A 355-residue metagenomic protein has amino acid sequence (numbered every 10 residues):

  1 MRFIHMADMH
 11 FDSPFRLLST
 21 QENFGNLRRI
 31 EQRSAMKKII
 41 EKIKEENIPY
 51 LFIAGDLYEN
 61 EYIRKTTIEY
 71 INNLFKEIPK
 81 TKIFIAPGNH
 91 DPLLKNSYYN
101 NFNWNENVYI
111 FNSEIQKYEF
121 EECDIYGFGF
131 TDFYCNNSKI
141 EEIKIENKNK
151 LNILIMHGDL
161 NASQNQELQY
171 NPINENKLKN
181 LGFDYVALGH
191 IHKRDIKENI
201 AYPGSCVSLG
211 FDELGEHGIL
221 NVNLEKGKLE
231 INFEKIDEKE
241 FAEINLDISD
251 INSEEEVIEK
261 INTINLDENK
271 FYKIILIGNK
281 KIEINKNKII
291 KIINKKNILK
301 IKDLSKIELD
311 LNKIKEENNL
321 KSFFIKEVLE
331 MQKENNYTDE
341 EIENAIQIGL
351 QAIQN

Functional and structural regions predicted by a protein language model:
M1-E69, A345-I348, Q354-N355: N-terminal active-site segment of His-dependent metallophosphoesterases
I4, D124-Y126, L220: Conserved beta-strand elements of the Class I
F24-I30, D124-G129, K239-N252: Acidic/glycine-enriched edge-of-secondary-structure segments
I43-N47, N147-K148, N265-E268: Glycine-rich phosphate-binding loop signature in dinucleotide/nucleotide-binding domains
Y50, E59-A201, S205-G210: His/Asp/Glu-rich metal-coordinating catalytic cores of metallo-dependent phosphodiesterases/hydrolases acting on
G189-E254: A conserved active-site cap/scaffold subdomain adjacent to cofactor or substrate pockets
K226-N355: Accessory, non-catalytic peripheral segments of nucleic-acid enzymes
